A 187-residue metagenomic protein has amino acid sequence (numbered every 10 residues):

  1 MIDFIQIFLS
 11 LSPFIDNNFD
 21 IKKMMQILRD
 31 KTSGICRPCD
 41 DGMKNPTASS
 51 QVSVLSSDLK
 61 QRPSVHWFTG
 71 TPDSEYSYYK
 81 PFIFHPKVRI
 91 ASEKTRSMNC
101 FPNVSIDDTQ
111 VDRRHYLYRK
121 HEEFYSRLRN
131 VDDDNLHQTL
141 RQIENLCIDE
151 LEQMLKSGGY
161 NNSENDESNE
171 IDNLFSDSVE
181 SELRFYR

Functional and structural regions predicted by a protein language model:
M1-R187: C-terminus-biased signal that marks the final domain/tail of proteins
